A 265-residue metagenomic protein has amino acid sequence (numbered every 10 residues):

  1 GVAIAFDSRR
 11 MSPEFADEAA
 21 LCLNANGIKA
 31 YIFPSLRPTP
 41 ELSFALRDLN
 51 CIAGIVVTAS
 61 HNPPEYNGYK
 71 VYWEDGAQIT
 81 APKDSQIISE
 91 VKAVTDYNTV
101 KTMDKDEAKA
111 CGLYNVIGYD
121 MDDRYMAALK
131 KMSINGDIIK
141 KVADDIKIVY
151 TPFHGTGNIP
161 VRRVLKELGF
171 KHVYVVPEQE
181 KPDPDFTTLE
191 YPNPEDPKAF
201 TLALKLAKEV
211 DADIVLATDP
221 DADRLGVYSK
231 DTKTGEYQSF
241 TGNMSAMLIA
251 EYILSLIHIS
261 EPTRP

Functional and structural regions predicted by a protein language model:
G1-V2, N24-K29, I138-K147, D211 (+1 more regions): Short, surface-exposed connector motifs at secondary-structure boundaries
A3-Y66, G169-V227: N-terminal small/polar loop signature for handling phosphorylated ligands or for N-terminal nucleophile
R9, R37-P38, S60-N62, G76-A77 (+6 more regions): Short, glycine-/Ser/Thr-/acidic-enriched flexible segments
N67, V71-D75, V227-E236, F240: A short, glycine/acidic-enriched catalytic loop
N67-T201: Gly/Ser/Thr-enriched, mixed-charge loops and adjacent short helices that form phosphate/oxyanion-binding elements
A77-D84, K171, G235-L254: Gly/Ser/Thr-rich active-site loops/lids in small-molecule metabolic enzymes that frequently grip phosphoryl groups
A93, K131-I138, K205-A212, Y252-L256: Conserved helix-loop functional segments at active or binding sites
I257-P265: Residue-level detector of conserved catalytic or cofactor/ligand-binding positions in enzyme active sites
